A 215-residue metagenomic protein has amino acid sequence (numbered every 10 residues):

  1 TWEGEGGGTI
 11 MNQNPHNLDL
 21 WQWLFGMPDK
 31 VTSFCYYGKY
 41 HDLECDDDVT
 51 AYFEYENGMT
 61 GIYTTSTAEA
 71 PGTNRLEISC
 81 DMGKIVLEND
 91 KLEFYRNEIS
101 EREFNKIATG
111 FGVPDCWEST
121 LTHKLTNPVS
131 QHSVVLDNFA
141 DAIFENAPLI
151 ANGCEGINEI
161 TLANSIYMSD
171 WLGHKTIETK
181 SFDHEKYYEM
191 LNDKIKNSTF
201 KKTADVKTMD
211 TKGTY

Functional and structural regions predicted by a protein language model:
T1-L43, G173: Predominantly a Rossmann-like dinucleotide-binding segment in NAD(P)-dependent oxidoreductases
M11-N14, I150-G156: Conserved loop-to-helix N-cap of the C-terminal "lid" that shapes the substrate pocket in Rossmann-like
P15, Y40, T64-G72: Glycine-rich phosphate/pyrophosphate-binding beta-alpha loops
N17-L18, L136-D137, A163-N164: A general structural signal for well-ordered alpha-helical segments in protein cores
E44-D48: A short, glycine/Asx- and small/polar-enriched loop/turn that sits immediately N-terminal to a beta-strand
T50, Y55, E77, D81-C154 (+2 more regions): C-terminal glycine/acidic-rich active-site capping loop/insertion
I62-T65, L87-N89: Beta-strand scaffold of nucleotide-dependent catalytic cores
L162-L172: Short arginine-rich
